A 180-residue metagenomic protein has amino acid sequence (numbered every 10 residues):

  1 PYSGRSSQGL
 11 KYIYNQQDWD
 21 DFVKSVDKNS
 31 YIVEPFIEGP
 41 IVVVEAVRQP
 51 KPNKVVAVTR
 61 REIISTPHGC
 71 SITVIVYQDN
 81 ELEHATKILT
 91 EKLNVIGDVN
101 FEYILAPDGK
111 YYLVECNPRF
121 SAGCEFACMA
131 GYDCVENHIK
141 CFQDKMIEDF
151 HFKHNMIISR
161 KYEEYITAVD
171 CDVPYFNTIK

Functional and structural regions predicted by a protein language model:
P1-Y14: A conserved helix-loop-beta module that forms one wall/lid of the active-site cleft in ATP-utilizing catalytic domains
S3-R5, I64-T66, R119-A122: A short, flexible beta-alpha/helix-coil linker loop
Q8, E38, A130: Short glycine-rich loop/turn motifs that provide flexible caps or phosphate-binding loops at active sites
Q8, S71, C124: Generic anion/oxyanion-binding catalytic loop in active/binding sites
G9-L10, V44, F126: Adenylate-forming
I13-L93, I104-Y112: Phosphate-binding site of ATP-dependent enzymes
Q78-K180: ATP-dependent carboxylate activation and anion-phosphoryl transfer catalytic cores that bind Mg-ATP to form
